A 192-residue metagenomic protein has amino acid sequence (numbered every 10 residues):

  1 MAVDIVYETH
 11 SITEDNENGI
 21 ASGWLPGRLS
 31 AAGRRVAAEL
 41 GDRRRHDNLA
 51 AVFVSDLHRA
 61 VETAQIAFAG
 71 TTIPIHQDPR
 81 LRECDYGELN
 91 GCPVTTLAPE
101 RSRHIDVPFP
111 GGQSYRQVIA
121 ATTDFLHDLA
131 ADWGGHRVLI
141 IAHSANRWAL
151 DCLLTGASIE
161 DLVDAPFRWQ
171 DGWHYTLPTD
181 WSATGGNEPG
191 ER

Functional and structural regions predicted by a protein language model:
A2-T71, Q113-I119: Active-site-proximal alpha-helix that buttresses catalytic centers in soluble enzyme cores
I5, H136-S144: Generic beta-sheet signal
E17-I20, G87-G91, C152-L153: Short aromatic-enriched loop/helix-cap "lid" or pocket-rim segments at secondary-structure transitions that line
R45-N48, L129-H136: Glycine-rich phosphate-binding loop signature in dinucleotide/nucleotide-binding domains
D47-R80, T176-R192: Conserved histidine-centered catalytic loops in small-molecule metabolism enzymes
A67-D124, V163, T184: Phosphate-handling substructures
S144-W148, T184: GST superfamily/GST-like fold recognition
T155-G185: Domain-level recognition of soluble alpha/beta enzyme cores, biased toward histidine phosphatases/phosphomutases
